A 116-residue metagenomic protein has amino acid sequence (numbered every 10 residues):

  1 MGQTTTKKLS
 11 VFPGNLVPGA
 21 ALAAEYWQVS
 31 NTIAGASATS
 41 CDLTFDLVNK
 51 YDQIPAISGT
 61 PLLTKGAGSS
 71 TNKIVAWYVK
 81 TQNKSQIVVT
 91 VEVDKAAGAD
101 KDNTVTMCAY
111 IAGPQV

Functional and structural regions predicted by a protein language model:
M1-K50, Q86-V116: Extracellular receptor-binding modules and their adjoining Ser/Thr/Gly/Asp/Asn-rich linkers
A38, G59-L62, V79: Intrinsic disorder/low-complexity segments
K50-A56: Extended extracellular/luminal ectodomain segments enriched in beta-structured repeat modules
G59-G68, P114-V116: Short, flexible beta-strand-to-coil junctions
L63-S70, A96-K101: Extended, low-complexity, turn-rich repeat/linker tracts enriched in Gly/Pro/Ser/Thr and Asp/Glu that occur
K65-Q82: Surface patches in mature domains of proteins
